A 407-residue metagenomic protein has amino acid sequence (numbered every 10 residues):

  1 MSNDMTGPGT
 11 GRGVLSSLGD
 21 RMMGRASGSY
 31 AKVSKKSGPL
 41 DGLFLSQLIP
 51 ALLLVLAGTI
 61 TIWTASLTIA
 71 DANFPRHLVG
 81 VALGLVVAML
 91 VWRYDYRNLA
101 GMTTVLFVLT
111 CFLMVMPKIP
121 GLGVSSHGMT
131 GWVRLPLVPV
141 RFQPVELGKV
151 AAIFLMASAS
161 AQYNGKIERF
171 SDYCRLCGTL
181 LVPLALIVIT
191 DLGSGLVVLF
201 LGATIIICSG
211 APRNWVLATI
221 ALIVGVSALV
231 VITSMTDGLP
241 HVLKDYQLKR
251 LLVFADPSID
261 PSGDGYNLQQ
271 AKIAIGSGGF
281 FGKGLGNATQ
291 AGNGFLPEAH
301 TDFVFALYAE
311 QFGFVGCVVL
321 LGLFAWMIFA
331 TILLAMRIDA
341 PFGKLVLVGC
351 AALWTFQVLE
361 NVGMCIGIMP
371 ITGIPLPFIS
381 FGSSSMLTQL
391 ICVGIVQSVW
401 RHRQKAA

Functional and structural regions predicted by a protein language model:
S2-L54, T59-T190, L196, V362-P377 (+3 more regions): Membrane-helix boundary/helix-loop-helix interface segments in multi-pass membrane proteins
R76-H77, S171-L176, T219, L345-L353: Alpha-helical transmembrane segments of multi-pass membrane proteins, especially transporters and channels
V79-V87, K149, Q311-F329: Hydrophobic alpha-helical transmembrane segments
S126-W132, A218-V318, P341-F342: Hydrophobic, glycine- and aromatic-enriched re-entrant/interface helices and adjoining loop segments
C177-I206, T233-D237, F312-G316: Helix-loop-helix junctions and helix-breaking kinks within/between transmembrane helices of multi-pass membrane
L199-I207, A221-V224, V393-G394: Hydrophobic transmembrane alpha-helices of multi-pass, membrane-embedded glycosylation machinery
F295, L307-E310, C350-W354, G382-S385: Transmembrane helix-bundle signature of multi-pass membrane transporters/permeases
I332-T372: Loop-to-helix entry and N-terminal half of a specific, functionally important transmembrane alpha helix in multi-pass
